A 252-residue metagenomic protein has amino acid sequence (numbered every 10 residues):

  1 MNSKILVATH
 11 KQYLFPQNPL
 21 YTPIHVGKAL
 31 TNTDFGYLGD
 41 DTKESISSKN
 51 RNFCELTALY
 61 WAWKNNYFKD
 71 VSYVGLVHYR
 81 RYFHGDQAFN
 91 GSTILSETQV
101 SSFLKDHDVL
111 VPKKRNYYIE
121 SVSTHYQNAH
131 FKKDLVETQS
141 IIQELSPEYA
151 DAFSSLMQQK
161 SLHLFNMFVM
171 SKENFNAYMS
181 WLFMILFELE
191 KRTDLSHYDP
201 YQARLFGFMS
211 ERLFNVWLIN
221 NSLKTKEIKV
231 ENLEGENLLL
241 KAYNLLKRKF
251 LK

Functional and structural regions predicted by a protein language model:
M1-K252: ER/Golgi luminal nucleotide-sugar-dependent glycosyltransferases, focusing on the catalytic module
